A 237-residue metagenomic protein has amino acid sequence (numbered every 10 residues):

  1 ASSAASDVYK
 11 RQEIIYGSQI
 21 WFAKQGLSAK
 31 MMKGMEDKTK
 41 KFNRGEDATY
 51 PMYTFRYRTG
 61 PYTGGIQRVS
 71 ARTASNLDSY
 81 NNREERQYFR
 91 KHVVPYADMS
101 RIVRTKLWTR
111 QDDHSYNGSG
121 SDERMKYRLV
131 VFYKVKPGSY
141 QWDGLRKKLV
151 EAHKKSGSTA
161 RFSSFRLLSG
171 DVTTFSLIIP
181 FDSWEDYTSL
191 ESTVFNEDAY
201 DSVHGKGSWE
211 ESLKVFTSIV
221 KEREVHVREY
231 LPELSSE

Functional and structural regions predicted by a protein language model:
A1-A5, Y9, G64: Single conserved hydrophobic/aromatic residue that forms the stacking wall/gate of nucleotide- or nucleobase-binding
K10-K38: N-terminal mature-domain "stem" immediately C-terminal to a signal peptide or N-terminal signal-anchor/transmembrane
I14-F22, P51-E85, E123-K134, F165-D198 (+2 more regions): Short, well-ordered beta-strand segments in beta-rich or mixed alpha/beta enzyme and ligand-binding folds
I20, S139, G144, K148-G170 (+2 more regions): Long compositionally biased, domain-poor regions of proteins
W21-L27, T39, T59-Y116, S183-H204 (+1 more regions): Hydrophobic, ordered structural segments
L27-Y50, G138-R161: Short amphipathic alpha-helical segments
D47-T54, M99-K106, T159-F162: Short beta-strand elements
P95-K147: Surface-exposed beta-loop interaction hotspot
